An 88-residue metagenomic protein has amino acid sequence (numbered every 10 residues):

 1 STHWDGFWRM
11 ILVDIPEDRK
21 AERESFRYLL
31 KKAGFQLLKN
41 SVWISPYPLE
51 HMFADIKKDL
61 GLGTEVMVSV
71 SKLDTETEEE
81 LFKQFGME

Functional and structural regions predicted by a protein language model:
S1-R9: Short, amphipathic alpha-helical interaction segments positioned at domain boundaries
H3, F35-L37, L60: A generic structural signal for short, solvent-exposed coil/turn residues that cap or connect secondary-structure
R9, S41, V66: A broad, low-specificity signal marking well-ordered, structured residues that form hydrophobic/aromatic
I11-V13: A short beta-strand micro-motif
I15-I56: Non-DNA-binding regulatory cores of transcription-related proteins, predominantly C-terminal effector-binding
S45-E88: Long, low-complexity, charge-rich intrinsically disordered regions
